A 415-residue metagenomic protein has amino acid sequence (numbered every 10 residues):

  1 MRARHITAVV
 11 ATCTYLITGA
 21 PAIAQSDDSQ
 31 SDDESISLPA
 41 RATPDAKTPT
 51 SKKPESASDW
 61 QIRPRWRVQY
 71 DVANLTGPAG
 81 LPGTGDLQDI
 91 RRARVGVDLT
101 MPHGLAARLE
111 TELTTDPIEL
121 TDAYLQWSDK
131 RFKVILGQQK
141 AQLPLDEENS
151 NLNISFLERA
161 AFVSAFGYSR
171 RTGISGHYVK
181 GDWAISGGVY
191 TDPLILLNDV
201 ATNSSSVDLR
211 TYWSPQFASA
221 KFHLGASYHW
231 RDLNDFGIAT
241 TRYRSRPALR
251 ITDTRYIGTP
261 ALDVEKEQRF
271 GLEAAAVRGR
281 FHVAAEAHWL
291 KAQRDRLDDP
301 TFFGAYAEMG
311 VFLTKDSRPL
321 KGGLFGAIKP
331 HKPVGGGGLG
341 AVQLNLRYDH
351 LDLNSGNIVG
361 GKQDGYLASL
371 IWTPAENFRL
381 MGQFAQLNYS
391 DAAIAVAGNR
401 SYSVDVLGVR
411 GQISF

Functional and structural regions predicted by a protein language model:
M1, V9, P21, S37 (+7 more regions): General helical secondary-structure elements
M1-A3, S29, A40, A46 (+12 more regions): Short, intrinsically disordered low-complexity segments
M1-C13, S204-R210, F217-F236, A261-Q293 (+1 more regions): Domain-scale selection of a single, long terminal region that carries the protein's primary operational module
M1-T43: Cleavable N-terminal export/targeting peptides
T7, S29-Q30, E34-S35, K47 (+5 more regions): Intrinsic disorder/low-complexity detector
D27-L38, A57, L81-P82, A239-F415: Outer-membrane beta-barrel pore domains
D45-S51: Acidic, proline-/serine-/threonine-rich low-complexity intrinsically disordered repeat tracts
S51-N234, F303-Y306, V311-G336, Q343-N345 (+1 more regions): Outer membrane beta-barrel
